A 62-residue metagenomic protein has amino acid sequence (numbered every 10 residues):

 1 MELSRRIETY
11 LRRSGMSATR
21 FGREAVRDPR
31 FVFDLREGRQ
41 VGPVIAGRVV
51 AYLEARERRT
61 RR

Functional and structural regions predicted by a protein language model:
M1-L3: Absolute protein N-terminus
R5-R20: Short basic helix-loop element that most often maps to the first helix and adjoining turn of HTH DNA-binding modules
R12, V26, E37, A51-E54: Residue-level detection of the helix-turn-helix DNA-binding "recognition helix"
M16-F31: Short alpha-helical DNA-recognition segment
R20, D34, R61-R62: Short, hydrophobic secondary-structure boundary micro-motifs
F33-V50: Short, basic-rich loop-to-helix N-cap that marks the start of a DNA-contacting helix
E54-R62: Short C-terminal boundary/hinge segments that cap the last helix of small helical domains
